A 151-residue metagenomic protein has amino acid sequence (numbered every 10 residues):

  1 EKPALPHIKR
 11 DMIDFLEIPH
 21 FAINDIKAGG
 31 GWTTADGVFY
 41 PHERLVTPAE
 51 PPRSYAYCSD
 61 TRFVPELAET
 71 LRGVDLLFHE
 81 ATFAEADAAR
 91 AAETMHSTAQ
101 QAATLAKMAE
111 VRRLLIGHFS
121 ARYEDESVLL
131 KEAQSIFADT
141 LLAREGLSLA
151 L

Functional and structural regions predicted by a protein language model:
E1-Y57, T61-E69, L76: Active-site-proximal loop/helix segment associated with metal-binding centers of metalloenzymes
F63-L151: Binuclear metal-ion centers of metallo-dependent hydrolases, dominated by the metallo-beta-lactamase
